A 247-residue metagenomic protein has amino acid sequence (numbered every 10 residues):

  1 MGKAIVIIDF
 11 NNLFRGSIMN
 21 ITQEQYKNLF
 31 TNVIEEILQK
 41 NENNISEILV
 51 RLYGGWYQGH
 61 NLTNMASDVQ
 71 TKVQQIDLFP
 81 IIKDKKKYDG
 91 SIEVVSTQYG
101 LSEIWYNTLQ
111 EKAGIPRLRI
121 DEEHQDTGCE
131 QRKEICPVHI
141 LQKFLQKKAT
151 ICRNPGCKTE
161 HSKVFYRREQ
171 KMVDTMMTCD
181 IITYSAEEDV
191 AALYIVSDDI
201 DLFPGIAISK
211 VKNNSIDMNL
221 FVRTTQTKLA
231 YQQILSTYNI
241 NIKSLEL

Functional and structural regions predicted by a protein language model:
M1-T150, H161-R167, V211-K212, F221-R223: Domain-level signal for Mg2+-assisted phosphodiester chemistry and nucleotide/NA-binding surfaces in nucleic-acid
I120-L247: Nuclease catalytic cores that cleave nucleic-acid phosphodiester bonds, predominantly acidic two-metal-ion
